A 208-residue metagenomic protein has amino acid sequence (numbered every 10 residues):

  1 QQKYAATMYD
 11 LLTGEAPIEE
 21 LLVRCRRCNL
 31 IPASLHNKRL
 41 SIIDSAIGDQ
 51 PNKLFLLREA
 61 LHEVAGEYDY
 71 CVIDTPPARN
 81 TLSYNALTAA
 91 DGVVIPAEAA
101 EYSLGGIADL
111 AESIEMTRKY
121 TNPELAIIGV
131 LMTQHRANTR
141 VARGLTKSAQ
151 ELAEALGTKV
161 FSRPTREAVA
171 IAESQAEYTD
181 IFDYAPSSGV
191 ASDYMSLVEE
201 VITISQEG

Functional and structural regions predicted by a protein language model:
Q1-G208: P-loop NTP-binding core
